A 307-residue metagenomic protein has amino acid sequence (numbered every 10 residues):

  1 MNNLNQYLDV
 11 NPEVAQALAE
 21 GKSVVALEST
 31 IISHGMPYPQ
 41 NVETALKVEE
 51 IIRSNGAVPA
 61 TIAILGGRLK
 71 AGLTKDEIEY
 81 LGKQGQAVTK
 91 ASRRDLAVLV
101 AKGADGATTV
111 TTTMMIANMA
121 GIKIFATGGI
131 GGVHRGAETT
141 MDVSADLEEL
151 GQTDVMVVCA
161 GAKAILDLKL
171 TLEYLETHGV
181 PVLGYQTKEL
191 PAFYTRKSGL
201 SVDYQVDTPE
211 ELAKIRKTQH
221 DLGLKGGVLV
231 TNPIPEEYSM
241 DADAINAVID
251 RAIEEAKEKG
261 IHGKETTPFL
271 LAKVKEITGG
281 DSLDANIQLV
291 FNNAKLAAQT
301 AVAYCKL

Functional and structural regions predicted by a protein language model:
M1-G21: N- or domain-start disorder-to-order transition segments that initiate the globular core
Q16-A19, V24-V25, S54, I116-M119 (+6 more regions): Solvent-exposed alpha-helices and their adjacent loops that cap or buttress functional pockets in soluble metabolic
V25-L27, P59-I64, G106, I124-G129 (+5 more regions): General beta-strand structural signal in soluble alpha/beta enzymes
S29, H34-M36, V42-L99, L222-E237 (+1 more regions): Glycine-rich nucleotide/cofactor/substrate-binding loop typically near the N-terminus or early in the first domain
L73-Q152: Divalent-metal (Mg2+/Mn2+/Ca2+)-assisted nucleotide/phosphate chemistry catalytic cores
T109-V110, E138-G151, V155-E176, P209-K214: Active-site glycine-rich loop that binds ribose-phosphate moieties when present
R196-D221: Anionic-ligand binding region
L224-N292: A C-terminal functional module that forms or caps the active site or interfaces directly with catalytic machinery
